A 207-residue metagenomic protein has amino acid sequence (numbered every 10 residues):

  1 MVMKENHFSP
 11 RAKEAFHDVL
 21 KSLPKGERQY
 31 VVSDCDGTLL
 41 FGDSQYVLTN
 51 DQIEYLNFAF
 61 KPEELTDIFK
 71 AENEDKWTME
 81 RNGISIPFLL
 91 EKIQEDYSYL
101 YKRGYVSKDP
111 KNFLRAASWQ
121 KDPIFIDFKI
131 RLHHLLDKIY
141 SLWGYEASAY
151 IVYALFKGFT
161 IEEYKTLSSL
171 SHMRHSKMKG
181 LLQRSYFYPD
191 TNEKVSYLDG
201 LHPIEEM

Functional and structural regions predicted by a protein language model:
V2-M207: Alpha-helical substrate-recognition element adjacent to the catalytic core
